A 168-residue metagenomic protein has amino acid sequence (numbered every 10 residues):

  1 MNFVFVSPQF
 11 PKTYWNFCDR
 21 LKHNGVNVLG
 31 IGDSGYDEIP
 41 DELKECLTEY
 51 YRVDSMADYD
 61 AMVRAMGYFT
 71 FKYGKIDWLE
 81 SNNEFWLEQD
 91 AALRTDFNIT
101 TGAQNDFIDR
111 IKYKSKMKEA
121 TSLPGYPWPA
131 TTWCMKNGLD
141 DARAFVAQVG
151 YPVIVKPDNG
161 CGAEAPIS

Functional and structural regions predicted by a protein language model:
M1-D106, D140-D141: ATP-binding N-terminal substructure of ATP-dependent carboxylate-amine bond-forming enzymes
V6, D106-R110, T131-C134, I167: Glycine- and other small-residue-rich loops at beta-strand/loop junctions that grip anionic moieties
Y36, D109, K136-N137, C161: Positions that flank functional sites
I108-P129, G138-F145: Glycine-/Pro-rich loop/turn segments that contact NAD(P) or position catalytic residues in Rossmann-like domains
A130-W133, P152-S168: Glycine-rich phosphate-binding loop of ATP-grasp-fold ATP-dependent ligases
Q148: Acidic (Asp/Glu)-rich catalytic clusters
